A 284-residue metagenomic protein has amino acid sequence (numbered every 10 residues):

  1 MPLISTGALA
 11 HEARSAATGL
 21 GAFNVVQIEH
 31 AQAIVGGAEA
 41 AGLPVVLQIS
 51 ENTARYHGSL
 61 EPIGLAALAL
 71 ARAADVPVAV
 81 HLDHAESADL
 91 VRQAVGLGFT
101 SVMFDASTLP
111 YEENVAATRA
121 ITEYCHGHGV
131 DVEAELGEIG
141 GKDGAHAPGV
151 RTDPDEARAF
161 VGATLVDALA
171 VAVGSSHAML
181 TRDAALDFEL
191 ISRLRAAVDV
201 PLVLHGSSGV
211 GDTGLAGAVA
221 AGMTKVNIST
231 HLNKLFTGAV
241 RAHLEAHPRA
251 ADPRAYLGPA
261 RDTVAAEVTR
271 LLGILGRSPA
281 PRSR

Functional and structural regions predicted by a protein language model:
M1-G21, A250-A255: Generic N-terminal amphipathic, Lys/Arg-enriched alpha-helix
T6-E12, A16, I28-T53, G58-D75 (+4 more regions): Alpha/beta enzyme core
T18-V26, E51-R55, A255, P259: A short N-terminal beta->alpha junction/helix N-cap motif
A22, H81, E133-E135, V203 (+1 more regions): Generic enzyme active-site microenvironment
V25, V80-E86, P201-D212: Glycine-rich beta-to-alpha transition loops that act as phosphate-gripper elements at the mouths of alpha/beta enzyme
G174, H205-S208, I228: Glycine-rich beta-strand-to-loop/alpha-helix junction loops that act as flexible
A185, L190-S192, A197-V200, R249 (+1 more regions): Active-site-adjacent C-terminal substructures of enzyme catalytic domains
G211-R284: C-terminal alpha-helical cap/extension of soluble enzyme domains
